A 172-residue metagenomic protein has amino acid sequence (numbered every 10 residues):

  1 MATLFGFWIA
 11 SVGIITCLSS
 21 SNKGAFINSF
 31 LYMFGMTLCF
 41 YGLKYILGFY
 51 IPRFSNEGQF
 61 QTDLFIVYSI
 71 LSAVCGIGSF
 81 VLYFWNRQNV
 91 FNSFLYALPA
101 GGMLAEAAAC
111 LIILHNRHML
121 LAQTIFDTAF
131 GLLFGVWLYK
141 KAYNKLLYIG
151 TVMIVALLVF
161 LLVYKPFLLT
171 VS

Functional and structural regions predicted by a protein language model:
M1-G42: N-terminal topogenic module of multi-pass integral membrane proteins
M1-I9, Q61-S72, M119-G131: Alpha-helical transmembrane segments of polytopic membrane proteins
W8-G13, G78-S79, G101-A109, A129-V136: Hydrophobic, membrane-inserted alpha-helices
T16-N28, Y83-S93, W137-I149: Membrane-interface helix-boundary motifs at transmembrane edges
I27-L38, F94-G102, K145-L158: Central hydrophobic cores of alpha-helical transmembrane segments in multi-pass integral membrane proteins
G42-H115: Membrane-proximal helix-loop-helix units in multi-pass membrane proteins
C110-L121, G131-Y148: Membrane-helix boundary connector in multi-pass membrane proteins
L158-S172: Juxtamembrane boundary at the C-terminal end of a transmembrane helix
